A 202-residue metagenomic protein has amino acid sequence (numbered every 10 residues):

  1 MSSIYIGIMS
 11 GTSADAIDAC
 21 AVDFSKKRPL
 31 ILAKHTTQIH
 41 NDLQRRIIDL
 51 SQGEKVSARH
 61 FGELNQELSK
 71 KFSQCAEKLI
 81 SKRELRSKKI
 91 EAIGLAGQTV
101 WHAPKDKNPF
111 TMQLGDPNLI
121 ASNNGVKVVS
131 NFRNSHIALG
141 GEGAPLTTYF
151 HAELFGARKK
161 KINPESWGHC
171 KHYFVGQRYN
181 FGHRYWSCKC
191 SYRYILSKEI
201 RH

Functional and structural regions predicted by a protein language model:
M1-I6: Extreme N-terminal starter segment of soluble prokaryotic enzymes
S10, L95-Q98, S166-H169: Glycine-rich beta-strand-to-loop/alpha-helix junction loops that act as flexible
I17-V22, I31-D49, V128-L154, K160-H202: Glycine-rich phosphate-binding loop plus the immediately following alpha-helix
D23-E84: Glycine-rich nucleotide/cofactor/substrate-binding loop typically near the N-terminus or early in the first domain
L50-G53, K82, N123, K198-H202: Change "in soluble alpha/beta enzymes" to "in soluble alpha/beta proteins
A58-P117: Short beta-strand-loop/turn "lid" adjacent to the catalytic site in phosphate-handling enzymes
A92-A157: Active-site neighborhood for divalent-cation/phosphate handling
